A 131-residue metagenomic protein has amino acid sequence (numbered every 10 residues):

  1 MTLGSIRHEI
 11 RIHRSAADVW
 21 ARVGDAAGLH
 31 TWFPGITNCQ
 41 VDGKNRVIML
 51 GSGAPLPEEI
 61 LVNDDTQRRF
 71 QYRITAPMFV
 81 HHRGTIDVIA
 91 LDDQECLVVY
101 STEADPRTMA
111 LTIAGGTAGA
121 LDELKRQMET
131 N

Functional and structural regions predicted by a protein language model:
M1-Q40: Hydrophobic ligand-binding cavity/cleft-lining segments
H13-A17, V62-T66, V88-L97: A short, structured loop/turn motif at beta-sheet edges
A21-T31, D65, A118-D122, R126-T130: Short, intrinsically disordered, mixed-charge
G28-P77, R83, L97, A104 (+1 more regions): Glycine-rich portal/gate segments that line the openings of hydrophobic small-molecule binding cavities
T75-N131: Beta-strand/loop substructures that line and gate deep hydrophobic ligand-binding cavities in soluble
